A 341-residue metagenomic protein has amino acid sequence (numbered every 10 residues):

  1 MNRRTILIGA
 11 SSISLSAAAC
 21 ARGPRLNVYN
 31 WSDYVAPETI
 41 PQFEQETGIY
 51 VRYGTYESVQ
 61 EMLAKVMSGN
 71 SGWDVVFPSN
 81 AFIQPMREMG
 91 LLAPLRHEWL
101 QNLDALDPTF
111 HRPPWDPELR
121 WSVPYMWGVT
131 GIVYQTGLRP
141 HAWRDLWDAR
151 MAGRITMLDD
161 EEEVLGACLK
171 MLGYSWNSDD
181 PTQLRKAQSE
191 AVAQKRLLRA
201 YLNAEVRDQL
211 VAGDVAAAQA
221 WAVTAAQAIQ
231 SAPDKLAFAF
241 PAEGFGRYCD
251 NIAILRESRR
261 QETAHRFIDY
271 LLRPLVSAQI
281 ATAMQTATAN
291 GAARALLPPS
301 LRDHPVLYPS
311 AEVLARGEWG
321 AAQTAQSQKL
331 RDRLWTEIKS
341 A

Functional and structural regions predicted by a protein language model:
M1-I13: N-terminal secretory signal peptides and thylakoid transit peptides that target proteins across membranes
A18-A19: C-terminal motif of bacterial Sec signal peptides marking the signal peptidase cleavage site
R22-P85: Early extracytoplasmic/lumenal segment of secretory-pathway proteins
G72, F77-L197, L202-V211: Extracytoplasmic ligand-binding site segments that recognize negatively charged/polar headgroups
F82-R87, A217-K235: A ligand-binding cleft/hinge motif common to bilobed small-molecule-binding domains
G128, L184-A193, R199, A232-Q261: Periplasmic-binding protein-like
L255-A315: Mature extracytoplasmic/periplasmic domains
E312-A341: Conserved C-terminal helix/tail region of periplasmic/extracytoplasmic solute-binding proteins
